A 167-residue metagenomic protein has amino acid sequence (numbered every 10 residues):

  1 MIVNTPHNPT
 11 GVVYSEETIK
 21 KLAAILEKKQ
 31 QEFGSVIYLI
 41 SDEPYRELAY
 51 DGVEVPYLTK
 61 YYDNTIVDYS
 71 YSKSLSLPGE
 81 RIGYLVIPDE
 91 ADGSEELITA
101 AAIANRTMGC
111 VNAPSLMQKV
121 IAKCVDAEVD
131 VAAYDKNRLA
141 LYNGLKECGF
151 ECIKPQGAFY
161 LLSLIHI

Functional and structural regions predicted by a protein language model:
T5-N8, V129: Amphipathic alpha-helical repeat scaffolds
H7-E80, V86-E90: Active-site pre-lysine segment of PLP-dependent enzymes
Y45, G157-A158: Residue-level "edge-of-site" marker
N64-D135, L139-N143, C148-F150: Conserved core segment of the aminotransferase class I/II
A122, Y160-L162: A short beta-alpha structural unit
E151-Q156: Short beta-strand
I165-I167: Conserved small/polar residues in nucleotide/adenosyl-binding loops
